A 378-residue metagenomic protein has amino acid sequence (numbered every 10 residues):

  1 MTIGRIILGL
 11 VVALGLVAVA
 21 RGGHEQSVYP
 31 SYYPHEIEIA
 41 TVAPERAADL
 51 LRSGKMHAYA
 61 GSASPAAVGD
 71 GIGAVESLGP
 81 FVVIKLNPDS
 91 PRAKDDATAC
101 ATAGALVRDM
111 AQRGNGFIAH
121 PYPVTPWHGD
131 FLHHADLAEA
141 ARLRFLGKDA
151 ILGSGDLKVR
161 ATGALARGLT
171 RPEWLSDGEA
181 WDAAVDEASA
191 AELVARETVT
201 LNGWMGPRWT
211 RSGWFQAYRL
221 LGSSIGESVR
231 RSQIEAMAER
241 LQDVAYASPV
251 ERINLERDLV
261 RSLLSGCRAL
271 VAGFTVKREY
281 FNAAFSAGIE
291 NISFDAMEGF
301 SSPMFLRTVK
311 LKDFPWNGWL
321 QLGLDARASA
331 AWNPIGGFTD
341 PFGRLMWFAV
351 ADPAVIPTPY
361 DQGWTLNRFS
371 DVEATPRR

Functional and structural regions predicted by a protein language model:
I7-V17: Bacterial N-terminal signal peptides
G23-H35, V68-D96, L132-D149, L201-A236 (+2 more regions): Short, solvent-exposed loop/beta-turn-alpha elements that line the ligand-binding surface or hinge of extracytoplasmic
H24-V42, A58-A60, G153-A164, A183 (+1 more regions): Short, well-ordered beta-strand elements
P44, A48, V83, D95 (+5 more regions): Extracytoplasmic/secreted envelope proteins and their assembly/folding machinery, especially bacterial periplasmic
A47-D70, G168-L221, L322: Periplasmic binding protein-like
D89-L137, A247, L255, V260-G273 (+1 more regions): Periplasmic-binding protein-like
A93, F281, S329-I335: Short, solvent-exposed loop/turn elements at domain surfaces
A111-A119, I151-V159, R230-A283, G318 (+1 more regions): Bilobed periplasmic-binding protein-like "clamshell/Venus-flytrap" ligand-binding domains
